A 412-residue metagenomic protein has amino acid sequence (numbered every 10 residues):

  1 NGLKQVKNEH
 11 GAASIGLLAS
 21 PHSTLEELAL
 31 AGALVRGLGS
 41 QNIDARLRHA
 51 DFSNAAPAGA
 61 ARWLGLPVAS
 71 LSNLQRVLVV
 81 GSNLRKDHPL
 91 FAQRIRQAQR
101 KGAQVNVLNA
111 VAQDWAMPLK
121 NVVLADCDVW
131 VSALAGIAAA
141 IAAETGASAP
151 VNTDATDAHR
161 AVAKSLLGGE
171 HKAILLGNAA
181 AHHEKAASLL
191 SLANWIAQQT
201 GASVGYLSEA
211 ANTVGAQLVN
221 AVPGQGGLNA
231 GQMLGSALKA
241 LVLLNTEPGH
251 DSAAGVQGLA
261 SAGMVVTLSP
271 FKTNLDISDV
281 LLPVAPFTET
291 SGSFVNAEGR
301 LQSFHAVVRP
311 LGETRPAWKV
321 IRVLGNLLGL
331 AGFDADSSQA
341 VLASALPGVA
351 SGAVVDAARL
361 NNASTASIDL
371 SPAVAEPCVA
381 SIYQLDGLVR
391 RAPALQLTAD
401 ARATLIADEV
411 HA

Functional and structural regions predicted by a protein language model:
N1-T290, L324-G332, V349-A412: Catalytic alpha/large subunits of respiratory electron-transfer oxidoreductases, centered on bis-MGD molybdoenzymes
E289-P310, I321-G325: Glycine/threonine-rich phosphate-binding loop and adjacent beta-strand/alpha-helix elements that clamp
L311-G348, G352: Extracellular/periplasmic ligand-binding modules, especially the Venus flytrap/periplasmic-binding
